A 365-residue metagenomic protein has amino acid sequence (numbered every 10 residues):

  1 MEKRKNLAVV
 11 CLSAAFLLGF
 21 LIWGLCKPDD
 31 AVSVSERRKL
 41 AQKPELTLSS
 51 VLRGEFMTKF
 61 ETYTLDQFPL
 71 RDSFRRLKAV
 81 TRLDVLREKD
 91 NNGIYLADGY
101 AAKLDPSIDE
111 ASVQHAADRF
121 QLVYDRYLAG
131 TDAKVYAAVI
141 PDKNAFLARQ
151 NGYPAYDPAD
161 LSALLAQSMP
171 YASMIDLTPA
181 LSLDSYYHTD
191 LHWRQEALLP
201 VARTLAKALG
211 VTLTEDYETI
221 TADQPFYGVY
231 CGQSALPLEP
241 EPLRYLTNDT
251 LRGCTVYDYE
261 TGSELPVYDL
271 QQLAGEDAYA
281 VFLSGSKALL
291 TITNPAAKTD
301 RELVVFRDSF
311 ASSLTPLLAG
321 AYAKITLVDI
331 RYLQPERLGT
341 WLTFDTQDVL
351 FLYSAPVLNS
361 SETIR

Functional and structural regions predicted by a protein language model:
M1-R365: Extracellular glycan-modifying ectodomains
